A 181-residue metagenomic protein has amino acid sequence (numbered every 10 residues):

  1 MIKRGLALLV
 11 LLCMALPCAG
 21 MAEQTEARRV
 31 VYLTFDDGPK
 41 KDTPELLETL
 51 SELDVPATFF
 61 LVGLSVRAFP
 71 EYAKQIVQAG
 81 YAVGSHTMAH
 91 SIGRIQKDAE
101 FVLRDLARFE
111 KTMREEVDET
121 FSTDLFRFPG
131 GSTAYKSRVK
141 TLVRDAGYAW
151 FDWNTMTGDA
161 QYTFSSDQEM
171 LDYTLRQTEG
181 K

Functional and structural regions predicted by a protein language model:
I2-A22: Sec-dependent N-terminal signal peptides of Gram-positive bacterial secreted proteins and lipoproteins
K3, E23-T25, E48, Q168 (+2 more regions): Polar/charged alpha-helical tracts
A15-L16, K40, V66, T133: Generic "edge-of-domain/loop-turn" microfeature
E23-K97, F101-T123: Active-site beta->alpha N-cap acidic-glycine motif
H90-K181: Catalytic domains of cell-wall/extracellular-matrix polysaccharide-remodeling enzymes, centered on de-N-acetylation
